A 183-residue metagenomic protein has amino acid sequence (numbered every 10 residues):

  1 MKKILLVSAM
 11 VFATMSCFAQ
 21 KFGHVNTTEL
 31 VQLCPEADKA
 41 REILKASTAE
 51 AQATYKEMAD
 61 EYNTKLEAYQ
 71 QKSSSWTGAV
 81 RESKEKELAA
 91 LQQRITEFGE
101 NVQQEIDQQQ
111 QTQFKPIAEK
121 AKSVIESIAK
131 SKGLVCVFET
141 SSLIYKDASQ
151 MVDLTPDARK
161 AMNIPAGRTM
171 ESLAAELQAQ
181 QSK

Functional and structural regions predicted by a protein language model:
M1-I4: Positively charged n-region of N-terminal signal peptides that target proteins for export
L6-A9: Internal alpha-helical transmembrane segments of multi-pass membrane proteins, especially GPCRs
V11-F12, P35: Hydrophobic alpha-helical membrane-insertion segments
A13-A19: Sec/Tat signal peptide C-region and signal peptidase I cleavage site
Q20-K183: Amphipathic, charged alpha-helical segments and their helix-to-coil junctions in extracytoplasmic/peripheral assemblies
